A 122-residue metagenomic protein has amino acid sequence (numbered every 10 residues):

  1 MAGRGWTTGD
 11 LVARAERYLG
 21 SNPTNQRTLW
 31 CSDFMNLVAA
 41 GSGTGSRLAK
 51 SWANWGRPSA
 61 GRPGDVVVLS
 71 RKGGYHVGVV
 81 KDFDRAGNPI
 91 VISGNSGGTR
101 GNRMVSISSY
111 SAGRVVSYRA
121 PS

Functional and structural regions predicted by a protein language model:
G3-K72: Secreted/periplasmic proteins that engage bacterial cell-wall peptidoglycan
W6, G20-S21, V80-S122: Aromatic- and glycine-rich peptidoglycan recognition patches
G74-V77: Short, surface-exposed coil-to-beta transition loops
